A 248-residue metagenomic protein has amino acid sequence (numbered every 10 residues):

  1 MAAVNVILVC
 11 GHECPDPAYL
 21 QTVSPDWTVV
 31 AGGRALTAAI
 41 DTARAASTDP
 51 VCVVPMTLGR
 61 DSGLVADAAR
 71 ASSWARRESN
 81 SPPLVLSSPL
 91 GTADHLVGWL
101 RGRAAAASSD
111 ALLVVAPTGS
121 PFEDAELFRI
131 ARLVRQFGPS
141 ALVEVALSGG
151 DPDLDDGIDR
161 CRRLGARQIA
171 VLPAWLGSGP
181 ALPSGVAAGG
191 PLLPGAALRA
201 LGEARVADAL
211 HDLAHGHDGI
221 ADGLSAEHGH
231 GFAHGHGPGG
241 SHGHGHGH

Functional and structural regions predicted by a protein language model:
M1-H248: Active-site-proximal alpha-helix that buttresses catalytic centers in soluble enzyme cores
